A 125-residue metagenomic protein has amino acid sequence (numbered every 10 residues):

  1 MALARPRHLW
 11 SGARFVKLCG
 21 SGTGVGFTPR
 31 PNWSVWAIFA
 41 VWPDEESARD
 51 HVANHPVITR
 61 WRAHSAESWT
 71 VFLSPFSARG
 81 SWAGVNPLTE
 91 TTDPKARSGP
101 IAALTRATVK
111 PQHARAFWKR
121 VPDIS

Functional and structural regions predicted by a protein language model:
M1-T28, N32-V35, E45-H51, H64-S125: Short S/T/G/P-rich N-terminal loop/turn motif that feeds into the first structured element of a domain
V52-T59: Metal-dependent nucleotidyltransferase catalytic core
